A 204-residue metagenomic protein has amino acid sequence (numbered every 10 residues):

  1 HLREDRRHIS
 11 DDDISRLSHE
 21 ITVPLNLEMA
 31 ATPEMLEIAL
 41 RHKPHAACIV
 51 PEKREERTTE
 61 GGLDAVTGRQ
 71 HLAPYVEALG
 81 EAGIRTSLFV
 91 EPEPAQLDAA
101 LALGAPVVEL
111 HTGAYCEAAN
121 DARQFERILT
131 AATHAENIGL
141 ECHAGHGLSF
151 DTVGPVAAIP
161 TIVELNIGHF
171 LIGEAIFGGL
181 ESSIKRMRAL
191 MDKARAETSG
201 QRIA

Functional and structural regions predicted by a protein language model:
L2-A78, Q96, L110, F125-H134: N-terminal active-site wall of soluble small-molecule enzyme domains
E20-T22, R41-A47, E81, L101-V108 (+1 more regions): Glycine-enriched alpha-helix->loop->beta-strand junction motifs that scaffold or abut catalytic
L25-M29, A47-I49, T86-L88, V108-L110 (+2 more regions): Hydrophobic faces of well-ordered beta-strands that scaffold small-molecule active sites in alpha/beta enzyme cores
L27, L40, S149-F150, E174 (+1 more regions): Conserved alpha/beta-domain cores
P33-H42, E93-L103, A144, L148-I162: Catalytic cores of alpha/beta
C48-E56, V107-A118, T161-L180: Glycine-rich phosphate-binding active-site loops on the catalytic face of alpha/beta enzymes
G61, G173-E197: C-terminal helical cap(s) of enzyme catalytic domains, especially alpha/beta-barrels
R85-I138: Histidine/lysine/aspartate-rich catalytic loop segments that bind and position anionic ligands
